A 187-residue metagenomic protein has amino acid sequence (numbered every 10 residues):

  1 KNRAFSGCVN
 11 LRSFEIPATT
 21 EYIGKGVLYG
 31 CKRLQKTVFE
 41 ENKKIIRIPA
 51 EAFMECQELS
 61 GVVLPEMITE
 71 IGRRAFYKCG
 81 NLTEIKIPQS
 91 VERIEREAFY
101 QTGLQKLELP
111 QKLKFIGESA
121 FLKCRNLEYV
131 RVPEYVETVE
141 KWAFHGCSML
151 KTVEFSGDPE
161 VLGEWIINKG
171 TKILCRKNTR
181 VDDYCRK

Functional and structural regions predicted by a protein language model:
K1-R12, R186: Short intrinsically disordered, low-complexity coil segments enriched in acidic
K1-S6, G24-Y29, P49-A52, G72-A75 (+4 more regions): Consensus positions within tandem repeat domains that build extended binding/scaffold surfaces
V9-Y22, K32-R47, Q57-E70, G80-R93 (+4 more regions): Structural signature of tandem-repeat unit edges
